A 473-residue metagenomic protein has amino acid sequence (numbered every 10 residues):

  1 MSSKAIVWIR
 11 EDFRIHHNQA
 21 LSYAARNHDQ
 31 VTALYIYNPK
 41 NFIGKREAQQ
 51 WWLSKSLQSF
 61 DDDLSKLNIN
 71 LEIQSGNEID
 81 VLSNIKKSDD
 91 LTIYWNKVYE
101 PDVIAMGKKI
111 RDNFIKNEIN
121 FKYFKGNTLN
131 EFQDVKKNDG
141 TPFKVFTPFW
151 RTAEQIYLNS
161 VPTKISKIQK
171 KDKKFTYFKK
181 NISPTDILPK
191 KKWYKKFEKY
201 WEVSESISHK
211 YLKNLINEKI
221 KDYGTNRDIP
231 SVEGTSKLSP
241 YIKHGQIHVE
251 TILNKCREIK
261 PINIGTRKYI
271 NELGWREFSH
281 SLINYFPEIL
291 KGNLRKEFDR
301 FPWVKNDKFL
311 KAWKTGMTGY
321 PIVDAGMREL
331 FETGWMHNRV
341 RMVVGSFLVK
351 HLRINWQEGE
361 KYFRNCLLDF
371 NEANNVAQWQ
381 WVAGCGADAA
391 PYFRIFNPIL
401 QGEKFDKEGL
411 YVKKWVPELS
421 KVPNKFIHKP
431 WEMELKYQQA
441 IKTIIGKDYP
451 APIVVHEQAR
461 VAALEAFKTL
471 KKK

Functional and structural regions predicted by a protein language model:
M1-V161, G265, E457, E465-L470: Trp/Phe/Arg-rich N-terminal binding region typifying the photolyase-homology
A20, S56, F60, S208-Y211 (+8 more regions): Alpha-helical packing segments of well-folded alpha/beta enzyme cores
E78-L91, N113-Y123, K167-I182, G386-P391 (+1 more regions): Short secondary-structure transition/capping segments
P142-N293, F405-D406, L410-K473: Glycine/tryptophan-enriched, flexible segments
E233-N424: Active-site-proximal binding-pocket segments
